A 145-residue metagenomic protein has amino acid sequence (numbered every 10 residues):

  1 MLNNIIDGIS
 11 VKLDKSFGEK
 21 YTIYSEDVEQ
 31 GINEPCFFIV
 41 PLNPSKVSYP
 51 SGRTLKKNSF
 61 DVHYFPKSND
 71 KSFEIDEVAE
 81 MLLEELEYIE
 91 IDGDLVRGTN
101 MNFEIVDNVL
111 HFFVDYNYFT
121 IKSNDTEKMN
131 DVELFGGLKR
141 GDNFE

Functional and structural regions predicted by a protein language model:
M1-Y24, P44-E145: Charged, amphipathic alpha-helical segments and their flanking helix caps
Y24-N33: Short acidic low-complexity segments
E34-L42: A short, hydrophobic beta-strand-centered structural micro-motif
